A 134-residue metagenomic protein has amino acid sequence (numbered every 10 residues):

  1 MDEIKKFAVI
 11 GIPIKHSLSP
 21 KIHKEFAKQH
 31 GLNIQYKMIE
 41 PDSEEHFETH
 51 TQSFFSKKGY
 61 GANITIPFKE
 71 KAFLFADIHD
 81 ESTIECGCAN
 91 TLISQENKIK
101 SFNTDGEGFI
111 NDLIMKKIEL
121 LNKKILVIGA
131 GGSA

Functional and structural regions predicted by a protein language model:
D2-K116: Phosphate/diphosphate ligand-binding glycine-rich loop within oxidoreductases
I4, L121-K123: Phosphate-coordination loops involved in phosphoryl transfer and adenosine-cofactor binding
A8, L126-I128: Conserved beta-strand elements of the Class I
I12, G129-G131: Glycine-rich Rossmann-fold phosphate-binding loop(s) that bind the pyrophosphate of adenine dinucleotide cofactors
N90, K123-L126: Generic beta-strand structural signal
A134: N-terminal Rossmann-fold NAD(P) dinucleotide-binding loop
